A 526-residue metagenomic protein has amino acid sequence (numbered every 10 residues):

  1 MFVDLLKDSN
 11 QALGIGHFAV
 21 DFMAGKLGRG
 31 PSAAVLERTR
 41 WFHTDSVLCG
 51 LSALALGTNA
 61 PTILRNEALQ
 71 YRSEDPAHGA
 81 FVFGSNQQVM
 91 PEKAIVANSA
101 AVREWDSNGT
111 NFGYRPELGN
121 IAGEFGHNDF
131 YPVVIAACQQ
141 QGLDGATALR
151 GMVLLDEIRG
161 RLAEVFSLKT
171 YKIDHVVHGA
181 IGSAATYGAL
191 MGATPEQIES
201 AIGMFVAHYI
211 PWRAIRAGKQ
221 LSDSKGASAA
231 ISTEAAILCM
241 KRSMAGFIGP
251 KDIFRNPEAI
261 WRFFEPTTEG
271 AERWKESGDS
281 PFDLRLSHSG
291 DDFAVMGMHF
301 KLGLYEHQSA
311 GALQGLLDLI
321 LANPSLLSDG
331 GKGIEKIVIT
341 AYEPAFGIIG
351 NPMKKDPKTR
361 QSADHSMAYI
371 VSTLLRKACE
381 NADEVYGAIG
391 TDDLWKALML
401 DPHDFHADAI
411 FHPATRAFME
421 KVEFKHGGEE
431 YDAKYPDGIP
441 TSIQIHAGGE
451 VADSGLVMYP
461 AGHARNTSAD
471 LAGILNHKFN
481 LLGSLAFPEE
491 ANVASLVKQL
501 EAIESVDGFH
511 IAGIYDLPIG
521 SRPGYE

Functional and structural regions predicted by a protein language model:
M1-G123, S224-E234, K241-E526: Terminal-appendage/accessory-domain detector
A19, G109, G113, E124-Y131 (+9 more regions): Alpha-helical context
G50-A53, V133-Q141, A184-L190, C239-S243 (+2 more regions): Well-ordered alpha-helical scaffold segments within catalytic/enzyme domains
N98-E157: Hydrophobic alpha-helical hairpins/lids featuring a short glycine-rich hinge
N128, C138-L238, D252, P257: Glycine-rich, mobile lid/loop segments that gate access to catalytic sites or pores
